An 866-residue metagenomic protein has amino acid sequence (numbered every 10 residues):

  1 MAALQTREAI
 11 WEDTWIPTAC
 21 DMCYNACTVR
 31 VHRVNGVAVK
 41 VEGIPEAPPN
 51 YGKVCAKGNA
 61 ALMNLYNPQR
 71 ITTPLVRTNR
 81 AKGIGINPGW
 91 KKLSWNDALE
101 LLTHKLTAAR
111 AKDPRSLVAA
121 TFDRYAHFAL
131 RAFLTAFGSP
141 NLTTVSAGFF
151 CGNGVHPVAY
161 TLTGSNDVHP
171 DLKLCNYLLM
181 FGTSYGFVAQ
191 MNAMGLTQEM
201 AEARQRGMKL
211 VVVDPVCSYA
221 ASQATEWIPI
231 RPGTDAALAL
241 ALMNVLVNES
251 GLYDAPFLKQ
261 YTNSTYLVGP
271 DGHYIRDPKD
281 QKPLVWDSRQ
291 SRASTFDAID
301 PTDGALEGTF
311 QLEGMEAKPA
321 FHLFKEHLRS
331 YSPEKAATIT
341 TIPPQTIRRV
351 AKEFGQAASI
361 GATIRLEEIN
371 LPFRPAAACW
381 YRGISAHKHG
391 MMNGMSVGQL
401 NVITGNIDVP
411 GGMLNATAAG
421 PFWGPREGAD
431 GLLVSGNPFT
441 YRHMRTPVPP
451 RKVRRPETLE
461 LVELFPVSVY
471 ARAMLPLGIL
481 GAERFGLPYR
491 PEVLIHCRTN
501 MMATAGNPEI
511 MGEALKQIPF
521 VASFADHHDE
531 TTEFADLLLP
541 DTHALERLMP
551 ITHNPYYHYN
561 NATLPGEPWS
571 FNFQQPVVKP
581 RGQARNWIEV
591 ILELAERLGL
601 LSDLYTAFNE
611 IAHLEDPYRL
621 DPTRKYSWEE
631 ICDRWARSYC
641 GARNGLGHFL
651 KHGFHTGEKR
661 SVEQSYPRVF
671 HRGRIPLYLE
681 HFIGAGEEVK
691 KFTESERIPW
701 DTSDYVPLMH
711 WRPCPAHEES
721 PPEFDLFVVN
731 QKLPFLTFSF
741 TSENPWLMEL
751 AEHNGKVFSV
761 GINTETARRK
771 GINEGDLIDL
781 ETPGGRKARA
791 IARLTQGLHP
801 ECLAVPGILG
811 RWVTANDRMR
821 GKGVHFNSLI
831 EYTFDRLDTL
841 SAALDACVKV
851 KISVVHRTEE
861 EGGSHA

Functional and structural regions predicted by a protein language model:
M1-P256, Q260-A305, R445, P450 (+6 more regions): N-terminal export/assembly segments and adjacent metallocofactor-ligating motifs of anaerobic energy-metabolism
V39, G251-F257, Q345-R348, A377 (+9 more regions): Acidic/polar loop patches that form or flank catalytic/metal-binding clefts of enzymes that bind anionic ligands
N79, A98-L117, V168-L178, H327 (+2 more regions): Glycine-rich phosphate/diphosphate-binding loops that line cofactor/substrate pockets in enzymes
I84, F181-S184, Q223-A224, A305-T309 (+4 more regions): Flexible glycine/proline-enriched surface loops and loop-helix/loop-strand junctions
D123, Q260-N263, E353-F354, N370-L371 (+3 more regions): A glycine-rich phosphate-binding loop feature that marks nucleotide/adenosyl-phosphate handling sites
R131-M208, A237, I299-D303, G308 (+6 more regions): Extended redox/cofactor-interaction regions of prokaryotic respiratory oxidoreductases
L545-P580, A595, L600: Glycine/threonine-rich phosphate-binding loop and adjacent beta-strand/alpha-helix elements that clamp
N572-Y639, R643-N644, N744-G761, E765-A866: Long, contiguous, secondary-structure-rich segments that constitute the structural scaffold of globular domains
